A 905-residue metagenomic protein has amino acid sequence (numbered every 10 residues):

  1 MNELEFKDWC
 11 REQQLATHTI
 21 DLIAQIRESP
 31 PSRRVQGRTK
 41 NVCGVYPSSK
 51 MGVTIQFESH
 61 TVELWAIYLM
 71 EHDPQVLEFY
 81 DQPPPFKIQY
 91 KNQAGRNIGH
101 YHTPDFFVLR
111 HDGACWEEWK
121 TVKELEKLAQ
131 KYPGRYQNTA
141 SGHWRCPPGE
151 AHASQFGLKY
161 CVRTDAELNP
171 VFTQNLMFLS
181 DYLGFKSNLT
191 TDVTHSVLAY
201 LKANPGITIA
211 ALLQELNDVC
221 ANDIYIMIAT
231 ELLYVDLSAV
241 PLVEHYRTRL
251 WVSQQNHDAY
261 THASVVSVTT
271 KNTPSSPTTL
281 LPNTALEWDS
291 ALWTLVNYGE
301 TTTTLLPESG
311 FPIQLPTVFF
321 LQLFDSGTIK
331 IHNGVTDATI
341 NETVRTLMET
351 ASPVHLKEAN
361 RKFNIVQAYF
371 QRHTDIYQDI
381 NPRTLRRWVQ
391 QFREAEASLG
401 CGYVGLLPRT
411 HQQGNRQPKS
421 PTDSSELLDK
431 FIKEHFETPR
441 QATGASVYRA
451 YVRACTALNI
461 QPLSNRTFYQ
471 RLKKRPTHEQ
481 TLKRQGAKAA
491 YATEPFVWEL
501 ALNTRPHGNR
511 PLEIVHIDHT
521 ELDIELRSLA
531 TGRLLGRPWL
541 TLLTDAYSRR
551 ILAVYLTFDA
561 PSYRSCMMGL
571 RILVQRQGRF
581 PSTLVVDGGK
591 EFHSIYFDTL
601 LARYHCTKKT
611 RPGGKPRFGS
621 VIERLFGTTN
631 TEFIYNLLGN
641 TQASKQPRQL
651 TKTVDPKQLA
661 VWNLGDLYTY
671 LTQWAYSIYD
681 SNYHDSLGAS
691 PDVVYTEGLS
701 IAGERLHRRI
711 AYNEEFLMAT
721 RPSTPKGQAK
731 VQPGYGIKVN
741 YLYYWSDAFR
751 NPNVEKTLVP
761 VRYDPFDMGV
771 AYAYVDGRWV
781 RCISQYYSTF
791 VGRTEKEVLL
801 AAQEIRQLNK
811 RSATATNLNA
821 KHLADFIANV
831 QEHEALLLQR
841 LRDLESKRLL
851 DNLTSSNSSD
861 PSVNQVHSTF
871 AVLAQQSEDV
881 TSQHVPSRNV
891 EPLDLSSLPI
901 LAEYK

Functional and structural regions predicted by a protein language model:
M1-Y68, H72-C115, W119-F156, Y160-V171 (+3 more regions): Secondary-structure boundary/capping micro-motif
N175: Conserved tryptophan-centered aromatic signature that marks the ligand-binding surface of SH3 and related Trp-rich
